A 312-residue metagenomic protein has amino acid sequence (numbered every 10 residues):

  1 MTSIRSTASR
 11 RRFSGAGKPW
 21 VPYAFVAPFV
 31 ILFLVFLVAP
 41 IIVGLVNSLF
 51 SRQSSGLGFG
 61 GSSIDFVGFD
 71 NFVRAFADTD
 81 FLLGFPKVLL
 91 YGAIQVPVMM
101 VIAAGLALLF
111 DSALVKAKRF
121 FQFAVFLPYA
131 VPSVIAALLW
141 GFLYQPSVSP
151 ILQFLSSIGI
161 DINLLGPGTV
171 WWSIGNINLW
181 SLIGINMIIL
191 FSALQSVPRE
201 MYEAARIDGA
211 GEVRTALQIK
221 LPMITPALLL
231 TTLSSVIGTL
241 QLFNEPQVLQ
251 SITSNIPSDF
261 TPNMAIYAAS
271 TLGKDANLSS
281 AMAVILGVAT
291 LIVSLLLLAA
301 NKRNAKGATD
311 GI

Functional and structural regions predicted by a protein language model:
M1-A16: Short, Lys/Arg-rich, polar N-terminal cytosolic tail immediately upstream of the first transmembrane signal-anchor
K18-I312: A structural signal for multi-pass alpha-helical bundles of membrane permease subunits that mediate small-molecule
